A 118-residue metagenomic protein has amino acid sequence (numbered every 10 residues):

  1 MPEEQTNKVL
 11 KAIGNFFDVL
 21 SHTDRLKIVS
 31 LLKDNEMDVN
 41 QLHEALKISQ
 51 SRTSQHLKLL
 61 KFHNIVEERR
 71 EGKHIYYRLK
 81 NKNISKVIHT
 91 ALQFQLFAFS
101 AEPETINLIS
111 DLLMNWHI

Functional and structural regions predicted by a protein language model:
M1-K8, A12, N83-I118: Amphipathic alpha-helical dimerization/coiled-coil segments that flank or bridge DNA-binding/regulatory modules
K11-S51, E71-N83: N-terminal helix-turn-helix DNA-binding core of bacterial DNA-binding proteins
E36-M37, K61, L92-Q95: Residue-level detector of secondary-structure transition/capping positions
E44, Q55, K61-F62: Alpha-helical residues within the helix-turn-helix
